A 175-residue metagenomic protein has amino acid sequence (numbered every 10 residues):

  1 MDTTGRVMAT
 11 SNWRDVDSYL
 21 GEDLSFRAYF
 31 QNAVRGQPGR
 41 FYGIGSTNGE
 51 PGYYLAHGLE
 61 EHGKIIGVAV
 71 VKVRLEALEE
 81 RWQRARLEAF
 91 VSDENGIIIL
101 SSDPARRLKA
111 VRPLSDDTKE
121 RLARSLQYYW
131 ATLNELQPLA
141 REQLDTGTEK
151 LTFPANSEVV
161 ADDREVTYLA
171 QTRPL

Functional and structural regions predicted by a protein language model:
M1, L59-H62, S92: Core beta-strand residues in small-molecule sensory/regulatory alpha/beta domains
D2-N12, I98-S102: Amphipathic coiled-coil signal-relay and dimerization helices
T4, E94-N95, P174-L175: Short, solvent-exposed coil/turn segments at beta-strand boundaries
T10-R81: Extracytoplasmic/periplasmic ligand-binding sensor regions of membrane-associated signaling proteins
Y53-A56, E88, N95, L169: Conserved beta-strand and immediately adjacent loop positions that scaffold enzyme active sites
V68-Y128: Solvent-exposed, extracytoplasmic
T118-L175: Extracellular/periplasmic juxtamembrane segments that couple receptor/chemosensory ectodomains to their
